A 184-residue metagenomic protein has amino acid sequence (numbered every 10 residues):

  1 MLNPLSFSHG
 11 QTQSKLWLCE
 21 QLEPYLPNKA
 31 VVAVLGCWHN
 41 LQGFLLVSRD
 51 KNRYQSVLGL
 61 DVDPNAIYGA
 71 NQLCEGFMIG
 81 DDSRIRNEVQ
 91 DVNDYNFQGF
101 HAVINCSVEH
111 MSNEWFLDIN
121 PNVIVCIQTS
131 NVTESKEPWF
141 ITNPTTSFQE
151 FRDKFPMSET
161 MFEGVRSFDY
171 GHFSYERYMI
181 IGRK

Functional and structural regions predicted by a protein language model:
M1-N28: Class I SAM-dependent methyltransferase Rossmann-like catalytic core, especially the SAM/SAH-binding loop
P27-N40: Conserved class I S-adenosyl-L-methionine
H39-R53: Conserved SAM-binding loop of SAM-dependent methyltransferases across substrates and taxa, primarily the Class I
Q55-D61: Conserved SAM-binding motif I beta-strand of class I
N65-A102: S-adenosyl-L-methionine
F100-E114, N131: A short SAM/SAH-binding and catalytic strip from SAM-dependent methyltransferases
N113-Y178: C-terminal substrate-binding/active-site "lid" region of AdoMet-derived donor-dependent transferases
